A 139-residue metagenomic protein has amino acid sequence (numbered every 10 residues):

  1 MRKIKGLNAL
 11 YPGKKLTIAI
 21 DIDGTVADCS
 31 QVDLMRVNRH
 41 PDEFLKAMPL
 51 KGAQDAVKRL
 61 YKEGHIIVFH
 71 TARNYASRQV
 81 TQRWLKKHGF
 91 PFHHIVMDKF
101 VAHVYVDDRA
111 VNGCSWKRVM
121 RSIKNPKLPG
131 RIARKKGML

Functional and structural regions predicted by a protein language model:
M1-L139: HAD-like aspartate-dependent phosphatase fold
